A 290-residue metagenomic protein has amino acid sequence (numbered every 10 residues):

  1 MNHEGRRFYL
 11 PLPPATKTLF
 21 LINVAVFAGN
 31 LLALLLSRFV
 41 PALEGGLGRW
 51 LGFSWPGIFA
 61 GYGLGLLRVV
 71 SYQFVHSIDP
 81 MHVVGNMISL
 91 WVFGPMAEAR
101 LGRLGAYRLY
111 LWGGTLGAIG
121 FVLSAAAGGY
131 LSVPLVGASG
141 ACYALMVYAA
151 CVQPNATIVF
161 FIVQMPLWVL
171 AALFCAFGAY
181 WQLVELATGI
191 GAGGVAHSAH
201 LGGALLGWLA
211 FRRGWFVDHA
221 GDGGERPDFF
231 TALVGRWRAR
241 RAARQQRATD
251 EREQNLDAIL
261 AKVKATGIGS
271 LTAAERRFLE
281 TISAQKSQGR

Functional and structural regions predicted by a protein language model:
M1-L260, T266: A detector for small-residue-rich transmembrane helices and their helix-helix packing motifs
Q254-R290: Terminal membrane-proximal soluble interaction domains of membrane-associated proteins
